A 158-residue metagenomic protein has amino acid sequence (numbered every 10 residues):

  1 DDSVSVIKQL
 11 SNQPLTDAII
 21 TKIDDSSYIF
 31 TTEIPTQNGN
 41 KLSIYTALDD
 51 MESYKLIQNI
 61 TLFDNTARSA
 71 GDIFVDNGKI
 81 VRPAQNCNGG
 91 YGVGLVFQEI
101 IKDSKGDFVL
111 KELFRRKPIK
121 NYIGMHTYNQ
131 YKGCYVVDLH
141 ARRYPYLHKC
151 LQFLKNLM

Functional and structural regions predicted by a protein language model:
D1-M158: Carbohydrate-active catalytic/glycan-binding domains of CAZyme proteins, especially the secreted or lumenal ectodomains
